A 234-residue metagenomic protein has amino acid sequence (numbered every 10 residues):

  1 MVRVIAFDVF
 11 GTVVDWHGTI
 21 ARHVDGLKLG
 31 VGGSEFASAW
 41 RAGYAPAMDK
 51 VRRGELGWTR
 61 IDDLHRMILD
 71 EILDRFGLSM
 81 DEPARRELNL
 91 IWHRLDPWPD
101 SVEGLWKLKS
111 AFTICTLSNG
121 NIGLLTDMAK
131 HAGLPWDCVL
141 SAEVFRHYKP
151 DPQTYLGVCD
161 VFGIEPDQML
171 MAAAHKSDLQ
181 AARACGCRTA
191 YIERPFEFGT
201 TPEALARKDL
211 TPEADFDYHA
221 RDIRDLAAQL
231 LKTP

Functional and structural regions predicted by a protein language model:
M1-V2, W106, G120-P234: Asp-based, Mg2+/Mn2+-dependent phosphohydrolase catalytic module
V2-P99: N-terminal helical cap/lid subdomain that shapes the substrate entry/recognition surface in HAD-like hydrolases
T12, W16, L117-G120, A174: Structured loop/turn residues at secondary-structure junctions
H17-G18, V102, D151-P152: Conserved strand-to-helix beginnings and helix N-cap segments that scaffold or border functional pockets
R22, G26, M67, E71 (+6 more regions): Residue-level signal for well-ordered alpha-helical scaffold segments within enzymatic catalytic domains
K28, G77, A111-F112, G133 (+2 more regions): Glycine-centered loop/turn motif at secondary-structure junctions
D63-I68, E103, Q153, R221: Generic recognition of short, well-ordered alpha-helical interface segments
E82-H131, V139-F145: Substrate-recognition element of Asp-dependent hydrolases with the DxDx(T/V) motif
